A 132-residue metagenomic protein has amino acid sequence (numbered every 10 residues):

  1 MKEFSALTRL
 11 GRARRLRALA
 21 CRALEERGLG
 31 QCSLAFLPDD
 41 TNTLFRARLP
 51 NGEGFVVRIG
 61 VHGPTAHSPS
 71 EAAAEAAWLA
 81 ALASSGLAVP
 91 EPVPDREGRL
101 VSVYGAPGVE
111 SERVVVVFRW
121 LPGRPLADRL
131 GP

Functional and structural regions predicted by a protein language model:
M1-C32: Juxta-kinase regulatory segment immediately upstream of eukaryotic protein kinase catalytic domains
L10-A13, T41-F45, A106-R113: Short, functional N-terminal and low-complexity linear motifs
A13-R17, A47-G52: Short hydrophobic/aromatic-rich motifs at helix boundaries and adjacent loops
L16-A20, D40-T43, E75: Short N-terminal amphipathic alpha-helix/helix-capping patch enriched in small hydrophobics with frequent Ser/Thr
R27-P50: ATP-binding glycine-rich phosphate-binding loop
R48-P132: ATP-binding pocket architecture of kinase catalytic cores
